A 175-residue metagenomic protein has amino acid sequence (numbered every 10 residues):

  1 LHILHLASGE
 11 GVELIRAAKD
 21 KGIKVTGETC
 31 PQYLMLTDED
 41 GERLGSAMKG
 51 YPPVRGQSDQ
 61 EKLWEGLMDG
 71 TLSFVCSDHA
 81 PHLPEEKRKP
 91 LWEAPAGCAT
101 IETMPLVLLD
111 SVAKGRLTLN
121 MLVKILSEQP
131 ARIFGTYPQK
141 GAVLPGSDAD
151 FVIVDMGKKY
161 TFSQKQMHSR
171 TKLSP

Functional and structural regions predicted by a protein language model:
H2-V75: Histidine/acidic residue-rich metal-binding segments in metalloenzymes
S8, Q32, A80-H82, K158-K159: Short, glycine-/Ser/Thr-/acidic-enriched flexible segments
G11-V12, M35, L83-E85, F162: Glycine/Thr-rich phosphate-binding loops of Rossmann-like dinucleotide-binding domains
I15-R16, K87-K89, K165-Q166: Short amphipathic alpha-helical segments
M48-S58, P95-A99, L173-P175: A short acidic, glycine-rich active-site loop that binds or catalyzes chemistry on phosphate/adenosine moieties
L67-M68, L144-S147, S169-R170: A structural signal for short secondary-structure junctions
F74-V75, A80-M156: His/Asp/Glu-enriched, well-ordered alpha-helical/loop segment that forms or immediately abuts the divalent-metal
L91-W92, T161-P175: Short, surface-exposed loop/helix-turn segments at secondary-structure junctions that function as lids/hinges flanking
